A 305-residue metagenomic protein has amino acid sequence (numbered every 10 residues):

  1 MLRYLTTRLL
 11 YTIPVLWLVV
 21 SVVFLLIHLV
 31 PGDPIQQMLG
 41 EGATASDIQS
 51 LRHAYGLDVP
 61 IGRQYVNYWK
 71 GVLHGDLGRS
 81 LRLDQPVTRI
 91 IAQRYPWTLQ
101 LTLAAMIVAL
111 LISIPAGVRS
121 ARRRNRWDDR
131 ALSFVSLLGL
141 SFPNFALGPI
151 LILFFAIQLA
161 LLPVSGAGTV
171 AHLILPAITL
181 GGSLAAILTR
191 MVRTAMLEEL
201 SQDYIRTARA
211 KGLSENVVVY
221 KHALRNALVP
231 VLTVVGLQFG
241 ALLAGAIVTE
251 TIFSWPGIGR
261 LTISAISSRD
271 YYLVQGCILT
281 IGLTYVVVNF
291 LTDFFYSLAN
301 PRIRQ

Functional and structural regions predicted by a protein language model:
L2-Y4, I91, Y95-D128, I157 (+1 more regions): Alpha-helical transmembrane segments of integral membrane proteins, especially multi-pass inner/plasma-membrane
T6-L16: N-terminal signal-anchor/signal peptide hydrophobic helix marking the start of the first transmembrane segment
V15-V66, A156-L175: Hydrophobic alpha-helical transmembrane segments of membrane transport/permease proteins and related membrane-embedded
W17-S21, L103-I107, A146, I150-L151 (+1 more regions): Hydrophobic alpha-helical transmembrane segments of multi-pass integral membrane proteins
V22-L29, Y68-K70, F134-P163, T179-S183: Membrane-water interface segments at the C-terminal ends of transmembrane alpha-helices in multi-pass inner-membrane
D58-I114: An internal, D/E-rich "acidic patch" concept
H74, L147-G148, L197: Alpha-helical transmembrane segments and their lipid-water interface positions in multi-pass membrane proteins
